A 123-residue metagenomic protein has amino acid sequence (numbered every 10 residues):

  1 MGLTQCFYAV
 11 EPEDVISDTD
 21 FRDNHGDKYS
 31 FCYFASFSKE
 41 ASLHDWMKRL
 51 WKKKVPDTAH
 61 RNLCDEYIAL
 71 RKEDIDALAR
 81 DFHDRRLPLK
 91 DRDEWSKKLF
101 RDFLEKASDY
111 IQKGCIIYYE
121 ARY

Functional and structural regions predicted by a protein language model:
M1-I116, A121-Y123: Acidic (Asp/Glu-rich) sequence patches and key acidic residues that form negatively charged surfaces used
